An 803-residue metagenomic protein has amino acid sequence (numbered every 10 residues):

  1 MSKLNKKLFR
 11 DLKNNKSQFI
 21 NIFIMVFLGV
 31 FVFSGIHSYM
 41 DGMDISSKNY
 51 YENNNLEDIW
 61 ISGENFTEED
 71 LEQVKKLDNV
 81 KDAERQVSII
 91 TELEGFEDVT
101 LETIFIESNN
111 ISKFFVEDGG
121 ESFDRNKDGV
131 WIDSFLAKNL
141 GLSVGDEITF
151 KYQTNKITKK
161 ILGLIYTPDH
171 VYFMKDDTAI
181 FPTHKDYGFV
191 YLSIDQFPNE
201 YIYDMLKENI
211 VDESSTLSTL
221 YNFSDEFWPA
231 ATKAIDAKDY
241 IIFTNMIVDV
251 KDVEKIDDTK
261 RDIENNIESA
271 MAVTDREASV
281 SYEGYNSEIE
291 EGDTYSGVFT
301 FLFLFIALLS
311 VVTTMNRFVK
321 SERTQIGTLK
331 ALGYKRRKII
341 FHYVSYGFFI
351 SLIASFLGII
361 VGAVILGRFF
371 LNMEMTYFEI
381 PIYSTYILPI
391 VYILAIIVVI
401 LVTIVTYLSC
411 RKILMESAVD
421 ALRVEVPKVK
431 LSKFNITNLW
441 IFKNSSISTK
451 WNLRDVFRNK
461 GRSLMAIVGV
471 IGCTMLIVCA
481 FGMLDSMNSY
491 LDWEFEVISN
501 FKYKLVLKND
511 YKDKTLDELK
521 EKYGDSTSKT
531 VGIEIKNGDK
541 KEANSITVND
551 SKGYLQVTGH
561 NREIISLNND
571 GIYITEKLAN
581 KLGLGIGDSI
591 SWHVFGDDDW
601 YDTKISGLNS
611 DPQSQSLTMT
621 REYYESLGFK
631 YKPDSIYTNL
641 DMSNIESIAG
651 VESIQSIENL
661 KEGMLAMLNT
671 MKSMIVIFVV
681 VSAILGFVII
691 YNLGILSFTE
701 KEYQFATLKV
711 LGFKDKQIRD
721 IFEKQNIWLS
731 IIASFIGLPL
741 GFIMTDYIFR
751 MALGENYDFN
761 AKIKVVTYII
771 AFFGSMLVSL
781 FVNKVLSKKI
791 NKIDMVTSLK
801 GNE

Functional and structural regions predicted by a protein language model:
M1-S34, S38, V344, F348 (+5 more regions): N-terminal Sec/SRP start-transfer signal
N15, L309-F349, V688-W728: Interfacial "coupling" helices/loops that link adjacent transmembrane helices in transporter permeases
S17, H37-Y39, D44-S47, E52 (+10 more regions): Peri-transmembrane interface segments
Q18-F23, L28-L56, Y295, L366-M373 (+4 more regions): Alpha-helical transmembrane segments
H37-M40, R85-R125, K160-P168, D176 (+2 more regions): The feature marks short, hydrophobic/small-residue-biased sequence motifs that occur predominantly
I61, I447-K581, G585-D588, W592-H593 (+1 more regions): Juxtamembrane segments of multi-pass membrane proteins
G120-Y203, E213-L217, W228, I564-R621: Hydrophobic secondary-structure segments that place a key small or acidic residue at a functional site
E268, V312-R317, E322-T324, F348-I380 (+5 more regions): Small-residue-rich transmembrane alpha-helices
